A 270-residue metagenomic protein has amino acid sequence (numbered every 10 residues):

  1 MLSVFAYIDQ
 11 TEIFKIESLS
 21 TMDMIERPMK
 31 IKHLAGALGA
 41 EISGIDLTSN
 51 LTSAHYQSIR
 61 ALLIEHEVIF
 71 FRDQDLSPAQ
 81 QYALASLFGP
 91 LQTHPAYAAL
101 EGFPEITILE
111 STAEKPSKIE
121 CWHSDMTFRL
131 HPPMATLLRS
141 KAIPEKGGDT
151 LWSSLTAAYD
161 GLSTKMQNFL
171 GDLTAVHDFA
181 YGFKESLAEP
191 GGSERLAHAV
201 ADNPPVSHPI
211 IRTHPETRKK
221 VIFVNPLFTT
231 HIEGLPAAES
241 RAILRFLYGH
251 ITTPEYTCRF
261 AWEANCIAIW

Functional and structural regions predicted by a protein language model:
F5, I16: Beta-rich carbohydrate-recognition modules and glycan-binding surfaces
Y7-D9: Intrinsic-disorder-associated, low-complexity terminal segments enriched in Asp/Asn/His/Tyr and depleted of Lys/Arg
F14, S20-I267: Non-heme Fe(II) oxygenase catalytic core, chiefly the N-lobe of the double-stranded beta-helix
